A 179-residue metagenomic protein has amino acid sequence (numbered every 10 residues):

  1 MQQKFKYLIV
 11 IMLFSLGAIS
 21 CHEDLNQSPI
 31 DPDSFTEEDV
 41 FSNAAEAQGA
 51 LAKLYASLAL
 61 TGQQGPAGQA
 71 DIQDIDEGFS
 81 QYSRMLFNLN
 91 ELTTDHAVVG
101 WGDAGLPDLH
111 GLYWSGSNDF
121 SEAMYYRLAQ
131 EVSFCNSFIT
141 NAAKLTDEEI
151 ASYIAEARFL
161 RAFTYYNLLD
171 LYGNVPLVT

Functional and structural regions predicted by a protein language model:
M1-L8: Bacterial N-terminal signal peptides that target proteins for export
V10-F14: Hydrophobic helical h-region of N-terminal Sec-dependent signal peptides in bacterial secretory/periplasmic proteins
A18-S20: C-terminal motif of bacterial Sec signal peptides marking the signal peptidase cleavage site
H22-E156, Y165-T179: Short acidic-aromatic linear motifs embedded in glycine-rich loops, typified by GG[WY][YF]DAGD(H) and related
